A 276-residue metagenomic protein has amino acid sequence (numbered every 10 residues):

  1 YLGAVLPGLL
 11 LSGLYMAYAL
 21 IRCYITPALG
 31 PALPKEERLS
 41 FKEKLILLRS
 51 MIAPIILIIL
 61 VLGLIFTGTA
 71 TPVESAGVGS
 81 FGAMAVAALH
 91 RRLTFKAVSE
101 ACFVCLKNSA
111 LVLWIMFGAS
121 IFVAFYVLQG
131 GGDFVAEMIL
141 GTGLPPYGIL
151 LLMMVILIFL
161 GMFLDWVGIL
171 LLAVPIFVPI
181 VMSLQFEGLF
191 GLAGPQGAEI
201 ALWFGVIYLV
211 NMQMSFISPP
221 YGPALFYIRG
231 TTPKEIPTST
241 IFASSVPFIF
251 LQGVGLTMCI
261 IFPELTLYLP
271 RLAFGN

Functional and structural regions predicted by a protein language model:
Y1-N276: Alpha-helical transmembrane segments of multi-pass membrane transport proteins
